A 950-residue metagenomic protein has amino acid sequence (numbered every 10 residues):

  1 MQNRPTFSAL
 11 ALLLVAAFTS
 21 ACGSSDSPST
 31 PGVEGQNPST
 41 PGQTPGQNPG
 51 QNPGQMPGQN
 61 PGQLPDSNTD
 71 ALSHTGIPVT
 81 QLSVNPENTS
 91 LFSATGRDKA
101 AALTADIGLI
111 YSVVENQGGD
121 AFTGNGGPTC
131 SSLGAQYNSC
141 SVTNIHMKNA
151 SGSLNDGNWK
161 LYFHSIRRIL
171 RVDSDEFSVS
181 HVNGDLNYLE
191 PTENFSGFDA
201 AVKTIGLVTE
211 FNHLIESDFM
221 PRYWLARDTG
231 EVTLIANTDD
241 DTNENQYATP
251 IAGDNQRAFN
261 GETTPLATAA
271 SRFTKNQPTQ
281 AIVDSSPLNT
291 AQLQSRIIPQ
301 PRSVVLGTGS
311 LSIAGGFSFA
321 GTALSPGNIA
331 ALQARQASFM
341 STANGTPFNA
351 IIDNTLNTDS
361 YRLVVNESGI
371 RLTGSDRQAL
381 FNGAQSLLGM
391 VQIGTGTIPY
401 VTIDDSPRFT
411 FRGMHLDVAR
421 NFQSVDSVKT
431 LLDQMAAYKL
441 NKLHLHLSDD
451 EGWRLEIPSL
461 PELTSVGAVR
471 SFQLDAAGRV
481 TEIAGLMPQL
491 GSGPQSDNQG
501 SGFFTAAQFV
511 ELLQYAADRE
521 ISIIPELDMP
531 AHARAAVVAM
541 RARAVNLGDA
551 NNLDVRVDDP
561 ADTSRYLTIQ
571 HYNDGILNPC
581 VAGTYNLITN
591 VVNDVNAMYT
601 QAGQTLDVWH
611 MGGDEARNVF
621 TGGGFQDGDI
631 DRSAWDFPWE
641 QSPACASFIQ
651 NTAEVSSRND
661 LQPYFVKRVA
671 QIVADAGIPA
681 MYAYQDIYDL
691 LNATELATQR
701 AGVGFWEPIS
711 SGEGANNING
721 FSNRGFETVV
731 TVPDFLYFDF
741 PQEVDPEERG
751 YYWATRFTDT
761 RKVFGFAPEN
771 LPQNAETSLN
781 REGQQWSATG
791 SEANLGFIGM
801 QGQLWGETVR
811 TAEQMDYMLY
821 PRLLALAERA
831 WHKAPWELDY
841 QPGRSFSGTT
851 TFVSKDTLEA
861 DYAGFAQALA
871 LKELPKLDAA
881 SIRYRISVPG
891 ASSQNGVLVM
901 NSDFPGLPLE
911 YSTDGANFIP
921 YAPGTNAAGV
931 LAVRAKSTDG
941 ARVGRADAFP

Functional and structural regions predicted by a protein language model:
F18-G50, G54-T75: Bacterial Sec-dependent N-terminal signal peptides
T80-S83, F219, W224-Q378, N382-P407 (+2 more regions): Acidic, contiguous N-terminal accessory segments
G108-L154: Short beta-strand elements of extracellular/lumenal beta-sandwich folds
D175-H213: Intrinsically disordered, low-complexity Pro/Gly/Ser/Thr-rich segments with frequent PxxP/GP/PP motifs and embedded
S360, V365-L587, N596-V608: Feature activates predominantly on carbohydrate-active enzymes
D574-R700, P708: Active-site neighborhood of glycoside hydrolase catalytic domains
A680-A891: Flexible, acidic glycine-rich loops studded with aromatic residues
T850-P950: Short, compositionally stereotyped local motifs that mark structural "simplifiers"
